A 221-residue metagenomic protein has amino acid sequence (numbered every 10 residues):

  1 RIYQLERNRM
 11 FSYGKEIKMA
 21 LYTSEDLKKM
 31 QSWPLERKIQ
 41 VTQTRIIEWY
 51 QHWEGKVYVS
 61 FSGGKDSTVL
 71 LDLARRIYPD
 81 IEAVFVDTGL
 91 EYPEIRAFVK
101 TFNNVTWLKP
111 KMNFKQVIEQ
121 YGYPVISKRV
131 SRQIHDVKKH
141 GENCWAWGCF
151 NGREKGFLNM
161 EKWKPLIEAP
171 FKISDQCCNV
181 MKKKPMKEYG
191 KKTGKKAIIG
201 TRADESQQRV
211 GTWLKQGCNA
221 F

Functional and structural regions predicted by a protein language model:
F11-F221: ATP-dependent adenylation/nucleotidyltransferase module used to activate substrates
